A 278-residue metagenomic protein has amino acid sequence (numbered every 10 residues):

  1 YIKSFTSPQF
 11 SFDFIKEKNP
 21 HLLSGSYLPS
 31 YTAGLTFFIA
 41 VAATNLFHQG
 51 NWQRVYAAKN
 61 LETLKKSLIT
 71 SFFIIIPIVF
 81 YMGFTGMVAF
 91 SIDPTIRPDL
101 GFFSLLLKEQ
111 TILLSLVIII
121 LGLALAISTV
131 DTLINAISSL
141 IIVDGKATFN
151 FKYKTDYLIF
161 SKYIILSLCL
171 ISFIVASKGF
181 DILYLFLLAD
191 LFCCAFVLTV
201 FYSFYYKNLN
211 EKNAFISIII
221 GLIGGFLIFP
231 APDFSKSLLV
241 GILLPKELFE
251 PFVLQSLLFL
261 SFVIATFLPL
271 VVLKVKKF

Functional and structural regions predicted by a protein language model:
Y1-F278: Membrane-embedded helix-loop-helix hairpins and adjacent transmembrane boundary segments in multi-pass transporters
